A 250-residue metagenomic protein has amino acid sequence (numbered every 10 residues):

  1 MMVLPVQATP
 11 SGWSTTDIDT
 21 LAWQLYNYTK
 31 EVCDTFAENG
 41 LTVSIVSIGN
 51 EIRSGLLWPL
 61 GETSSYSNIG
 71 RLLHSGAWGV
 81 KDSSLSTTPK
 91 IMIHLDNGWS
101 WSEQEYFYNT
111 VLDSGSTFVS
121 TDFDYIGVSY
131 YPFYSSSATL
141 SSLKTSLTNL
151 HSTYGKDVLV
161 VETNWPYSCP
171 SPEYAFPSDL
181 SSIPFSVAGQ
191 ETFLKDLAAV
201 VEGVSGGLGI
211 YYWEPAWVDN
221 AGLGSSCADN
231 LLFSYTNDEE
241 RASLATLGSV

Functional and structural regions predicted by a protein language model:
M1-G98: Substrate-binding cleft and catalytic face of glycoside hydrolase catalytic domains, especially the flexible beta-alpha
P5, T145, N149, S168-V250: Aromatic-rich peripheral "rim/lid" segments of glycoside hydrolase catalytic domains that contact and position glycan
P5-S11, G55-W58, W101-E103, S135-T139 (+2 more regions): Extracytoplasmic/secreted cell-surface and envelope-processing proteins
T20-Y28, N68-L72, E103, A138 (+3 more regions): Soluble or luminal CAZymes and related metallo-dependent hydrolases
Q24-T35, W101-S116, L143, E191-V200: Short, acidic/polar
V32-V43, S75-I91, F118-D122, L150-K156 (+2 more regions): A structural motif corresponding to the C-terminal end of an alpha-helix and its immediate exit/capping segment
T63-P177: Noncatalytic carbohydrate-binding groove/subsite architecture in carbohydrate-active enzymes
